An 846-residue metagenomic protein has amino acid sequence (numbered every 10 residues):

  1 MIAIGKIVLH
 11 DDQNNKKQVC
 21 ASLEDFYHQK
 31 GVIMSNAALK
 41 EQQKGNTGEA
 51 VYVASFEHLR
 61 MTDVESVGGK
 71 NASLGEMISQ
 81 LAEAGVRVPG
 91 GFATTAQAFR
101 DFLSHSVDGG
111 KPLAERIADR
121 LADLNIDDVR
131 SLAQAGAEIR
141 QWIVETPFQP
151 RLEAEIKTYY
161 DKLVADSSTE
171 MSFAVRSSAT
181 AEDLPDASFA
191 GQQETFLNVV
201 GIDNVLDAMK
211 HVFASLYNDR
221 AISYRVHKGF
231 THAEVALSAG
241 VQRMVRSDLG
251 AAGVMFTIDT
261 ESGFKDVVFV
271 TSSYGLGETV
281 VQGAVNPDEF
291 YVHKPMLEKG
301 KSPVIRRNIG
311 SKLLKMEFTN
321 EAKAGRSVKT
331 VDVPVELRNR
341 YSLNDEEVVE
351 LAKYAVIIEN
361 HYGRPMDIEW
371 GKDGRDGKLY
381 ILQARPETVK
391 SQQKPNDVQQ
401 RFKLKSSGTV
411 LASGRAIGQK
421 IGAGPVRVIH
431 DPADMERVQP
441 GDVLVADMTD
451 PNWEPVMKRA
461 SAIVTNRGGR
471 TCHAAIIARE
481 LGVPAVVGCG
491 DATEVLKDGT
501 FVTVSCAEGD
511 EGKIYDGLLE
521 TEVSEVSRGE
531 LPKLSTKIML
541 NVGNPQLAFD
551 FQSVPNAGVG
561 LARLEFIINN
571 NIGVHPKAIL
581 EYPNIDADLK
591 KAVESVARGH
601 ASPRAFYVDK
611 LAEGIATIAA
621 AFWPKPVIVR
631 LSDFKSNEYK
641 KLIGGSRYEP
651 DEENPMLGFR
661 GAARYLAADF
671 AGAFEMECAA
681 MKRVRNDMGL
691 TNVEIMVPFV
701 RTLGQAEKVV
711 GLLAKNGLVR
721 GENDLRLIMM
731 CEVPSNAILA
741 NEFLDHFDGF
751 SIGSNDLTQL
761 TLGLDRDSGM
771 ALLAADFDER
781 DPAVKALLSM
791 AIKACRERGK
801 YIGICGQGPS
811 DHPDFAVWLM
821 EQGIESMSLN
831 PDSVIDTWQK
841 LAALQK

Functional and structural regions predicted by a protein language model:
K30-G240, V335-E346, L351-Y354, E359 (+10 more regions): N-terminal beta-alpha lobe that positions the nucleotide/phosphoryl donor in ATP/NTP-coupled carboxylate activation
K30-G31, R375, V389-S391, L411-V443 (+2 more regions): Acidic, glycine-rich flexible loop/linker segments
Y160, S168, S172-A174, A179-F189 (+5 more regions): Conserved alpha/beta-domain cores
F189-S223, S247-E321, L382-A412, R459-N466 (+5 more regions): Extended active-site and interfacial segments that coordinate phosphate-rich ligands in large catalytic machineries
G191, G363-T388: Conserved metal-phosphate-binding beta-hairpin within the catalytic cores of diverse ATP-dependent phosphoryl-transfer
V267-D367, R415-Q419, A446, D450 (+3 more regions): Conserved catalytic alpha/beta cores of large enzymes that bind or transform nucleotide phosphates and polynucleotides
